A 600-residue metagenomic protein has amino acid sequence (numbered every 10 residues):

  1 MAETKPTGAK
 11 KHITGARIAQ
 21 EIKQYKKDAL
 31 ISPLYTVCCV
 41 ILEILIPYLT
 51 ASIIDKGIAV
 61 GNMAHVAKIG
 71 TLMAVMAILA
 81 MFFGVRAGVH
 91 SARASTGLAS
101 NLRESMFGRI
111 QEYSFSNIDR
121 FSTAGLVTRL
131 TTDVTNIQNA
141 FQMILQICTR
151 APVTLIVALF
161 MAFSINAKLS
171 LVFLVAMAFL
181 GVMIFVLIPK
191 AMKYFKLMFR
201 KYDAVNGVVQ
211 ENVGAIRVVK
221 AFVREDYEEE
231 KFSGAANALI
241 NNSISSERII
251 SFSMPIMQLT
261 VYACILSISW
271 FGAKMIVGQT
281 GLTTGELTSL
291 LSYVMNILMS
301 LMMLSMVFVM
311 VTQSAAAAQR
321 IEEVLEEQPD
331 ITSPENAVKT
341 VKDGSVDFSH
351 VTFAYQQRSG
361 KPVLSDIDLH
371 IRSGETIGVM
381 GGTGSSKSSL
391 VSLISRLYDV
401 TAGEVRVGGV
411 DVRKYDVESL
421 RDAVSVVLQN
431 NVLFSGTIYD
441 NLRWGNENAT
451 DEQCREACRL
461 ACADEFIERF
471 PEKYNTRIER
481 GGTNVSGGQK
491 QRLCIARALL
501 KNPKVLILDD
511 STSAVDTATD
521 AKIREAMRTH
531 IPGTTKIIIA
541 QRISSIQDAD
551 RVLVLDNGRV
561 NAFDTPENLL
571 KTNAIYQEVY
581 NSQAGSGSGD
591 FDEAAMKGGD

Functional and structural regions predicted by a protein language model:
M1-E43, T50, I58-L72, A87-S91 (+12 more regions): Membrane-integrated ABC transporters
A2, K339-D600: ABC-type nucleotide-binding domain
A2-K10, V60-G61, T96, E104-T128 (+6 more regions): Short intracellular "coupling" helices and adjacent cytoplasmic loop segments at the cytosolic face of multi-pass
K11, L34-Y35, L42-D55, M76-T123 (+12 more regions): Juxtamembrane helix-loop junctions of ABC transporter transmembrane domains
A19, K23-K27, E112-S116, T132-F141 (+7 more regions): An intracellular "coupling" helix at the cytosolic face of ABC transporter transmembrane type-1 domains
Q24, D28-I41, S52, L72-F82 (+2 more regions): Transmembrane helices of ABC transporter permease
A59-K68, V75, M161-V175, P189 (+2 more regions): Helix-loop-helix
